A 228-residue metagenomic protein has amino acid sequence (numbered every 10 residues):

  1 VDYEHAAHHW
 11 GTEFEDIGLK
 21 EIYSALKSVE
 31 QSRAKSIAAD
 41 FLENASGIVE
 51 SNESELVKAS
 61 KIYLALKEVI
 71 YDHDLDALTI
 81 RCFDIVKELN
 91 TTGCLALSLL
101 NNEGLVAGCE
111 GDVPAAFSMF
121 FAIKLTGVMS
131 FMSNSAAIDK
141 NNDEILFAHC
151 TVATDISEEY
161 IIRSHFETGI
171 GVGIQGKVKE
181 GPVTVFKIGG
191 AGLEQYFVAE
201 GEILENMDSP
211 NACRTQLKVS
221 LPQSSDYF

Functional and structural regions predicted by a protein language model:
V1-V128: Conserved, well-structured core segments that form the ligand-binding/active-site neighborhood of functional domains
D2, F131-S135, D155, S164 (+1 more regions): Residue-level signal for functionally critical sites in structured catalytic/ligand-binding pockets
W10-T12, S36-A39, L99-E103, A153-I156 (+3 more regions): Short, surface-exposed linear patches
L56-K58, T126, R163-F166, Q175-V178 (+1 more regions): A short linear-motif detector with a strong N-terminal bias
D84, T151, E202-I203: A broadly conserved detector of short glycine/acidic/proline-rich loop/turn motifs that flank catalytic sites and bind
C109-S157: A structural-propensity feature for long, helix-poor, extended segments
I138-Y196: C-terminal structural cap/anchor segments
G173-F228: Extended hydrophobic packing segments that form well-structured cores
